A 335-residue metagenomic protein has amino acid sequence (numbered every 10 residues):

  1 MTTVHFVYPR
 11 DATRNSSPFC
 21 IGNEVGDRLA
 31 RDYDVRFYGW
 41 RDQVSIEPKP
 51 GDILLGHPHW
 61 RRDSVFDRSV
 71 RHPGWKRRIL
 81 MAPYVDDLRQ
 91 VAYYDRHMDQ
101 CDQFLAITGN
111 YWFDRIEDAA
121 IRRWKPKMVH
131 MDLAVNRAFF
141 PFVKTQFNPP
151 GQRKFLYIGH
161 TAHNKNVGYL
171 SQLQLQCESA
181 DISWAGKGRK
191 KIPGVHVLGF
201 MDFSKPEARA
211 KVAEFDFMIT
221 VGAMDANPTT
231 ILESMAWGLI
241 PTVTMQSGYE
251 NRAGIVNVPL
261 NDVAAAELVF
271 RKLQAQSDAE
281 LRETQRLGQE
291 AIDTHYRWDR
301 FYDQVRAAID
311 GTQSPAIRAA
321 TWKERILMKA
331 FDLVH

Functional and structural regions predicted by a protein language model:
M1-R62, N257: N-terminal pre-catalytic "stem/leader" segment of glycosyltransferase-like enzymes
Q90-V91, D132-Q152: Acidic anion/phosphate-binding donor-loop and adjacent secondary structure in glycosyltransferase catalytic cores
Q90-Y94, D99-P126: A short, active-site helix/loop in glycosyltransferases that binds the activated sugar's phosphate group
R137-A138, N148-V197, D202-F203: Conserved catalytic-core segment of nucleotide-activated headgroup transferases in glycan assembly
A223: Aromatic "clamp/platform" in nucleotide-sugar-dependent glycosyltransferases that forms part of the donor/acceptor
L239-T244: Short hydrophobic beta-strand element within catalytic cores of glycosyltransferases and related nucleotide-activated
E250-K272: Change "using UDP/GDP/dTDP sugars" to "using nucleotide sugars
D278-F331: A charged, aromatic-enriched C-terminal amphipathic alpha-helix characteristic of glycosyltransferases across folds
